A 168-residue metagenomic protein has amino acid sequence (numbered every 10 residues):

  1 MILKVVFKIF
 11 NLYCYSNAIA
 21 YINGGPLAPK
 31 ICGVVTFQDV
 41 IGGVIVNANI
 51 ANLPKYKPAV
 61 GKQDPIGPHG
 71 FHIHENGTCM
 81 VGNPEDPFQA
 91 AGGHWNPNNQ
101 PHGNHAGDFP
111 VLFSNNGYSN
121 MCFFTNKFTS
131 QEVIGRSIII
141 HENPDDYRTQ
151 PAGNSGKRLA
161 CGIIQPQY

Functional and structural regions predicted by a protein language model:
I2, F7-Y168: N-terminal leader/targeting pre-sequences
